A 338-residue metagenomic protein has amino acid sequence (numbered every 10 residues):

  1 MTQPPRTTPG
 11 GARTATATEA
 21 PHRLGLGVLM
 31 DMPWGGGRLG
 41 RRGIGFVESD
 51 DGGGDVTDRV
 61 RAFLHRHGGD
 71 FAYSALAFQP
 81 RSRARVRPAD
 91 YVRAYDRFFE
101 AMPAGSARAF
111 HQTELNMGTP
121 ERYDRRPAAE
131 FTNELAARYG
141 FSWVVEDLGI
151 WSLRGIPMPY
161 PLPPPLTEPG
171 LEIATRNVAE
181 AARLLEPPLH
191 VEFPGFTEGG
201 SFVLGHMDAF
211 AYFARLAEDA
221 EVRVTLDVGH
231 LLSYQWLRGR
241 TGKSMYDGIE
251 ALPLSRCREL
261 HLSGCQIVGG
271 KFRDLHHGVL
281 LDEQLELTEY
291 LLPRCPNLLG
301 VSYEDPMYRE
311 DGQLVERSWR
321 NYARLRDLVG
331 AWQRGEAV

Functional and structural regions predicted by a protein language model:
R6, R13-T16, E121-R223: Active-site acidic/histidine proton-transfer and metal-coordination neighborhood in alpha/beta enzyme cores
G10-V56: Boundary/entry segment of secreted carbohydrate-active catalytic domains
L24-M30, A72-L76, R108-H111, V144-E146 (+4 more regions): Hydrophobic faces of well-ordered beta-strands that scaffold small-molecule active sites in alpha/beta enzyme cores
M32-W34, F78-S82, E114-N116, L148-S152 (+4 more regions): Active-site-proximal loop/turn and secondary-structure-junction residues that shape catalytic pockets, frequently
G43-G53, R85-V92, R122, P161-L171 (+2 more regions): Gly/Pro-rich active-site loop or hairpin
V47, G53-R81: Catalytic domains of carbohydrate-active enzymes, especially glycoside hydrolases
R61-G68, A89-F110, P127-S142, A182-L184 (+3 more regions): Acidic (Asp/Glu)-rich catalytic clusters
L184-K271: Acidic/histidine-rich catalytic cores of soluble enzymes
